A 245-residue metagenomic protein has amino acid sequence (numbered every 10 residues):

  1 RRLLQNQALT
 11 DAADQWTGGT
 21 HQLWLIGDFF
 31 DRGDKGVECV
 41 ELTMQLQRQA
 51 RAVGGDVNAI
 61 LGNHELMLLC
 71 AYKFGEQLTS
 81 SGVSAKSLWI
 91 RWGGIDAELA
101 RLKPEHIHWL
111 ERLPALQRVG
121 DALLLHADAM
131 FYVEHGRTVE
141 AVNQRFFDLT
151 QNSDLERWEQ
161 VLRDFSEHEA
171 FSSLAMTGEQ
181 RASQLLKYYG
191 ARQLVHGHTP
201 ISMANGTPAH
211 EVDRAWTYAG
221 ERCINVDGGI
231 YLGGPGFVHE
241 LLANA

Functional and structural regions predicted by a protein language model:
R1-L42: N-terminal active-site segment of His-dependent metallophosphoesterases
Q7-T17, L46-G54, S183-L185, D213-Y218: Alpha-helix termini
L23-G27, N58-G62, L125, L194-H198 (+1 more regions): Active-site neighborhood of phospho(di)ester-bond hydrolases with catalytic His/Asp-centered motifs
D31-D34, H64-L69, V195-G206, Y231-F237: Active-site environment of divalent metal-dependent phosphoester hydrolases
R32-Q160: Active-site neighborhood of divalent metal-dependent phosphoester bond hydrolases
F147-N205, A209: Alpha/beta-hydrolase fold catalytic core
T199-G229: A conserved acidic, glycine/proline-rich C-terminal tail/linker
A219-A245: Binuclear metal-dependent phosphoesterase catalytic core
